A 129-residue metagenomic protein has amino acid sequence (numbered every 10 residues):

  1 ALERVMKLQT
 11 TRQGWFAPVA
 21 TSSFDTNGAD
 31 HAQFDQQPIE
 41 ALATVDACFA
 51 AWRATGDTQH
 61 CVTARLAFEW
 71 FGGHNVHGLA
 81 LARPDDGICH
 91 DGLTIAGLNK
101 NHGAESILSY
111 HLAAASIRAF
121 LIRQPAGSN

Functional and structural regions predicted by a protein language model:
A1-N129: Glycan-recognition and catalytic cores of secretory/periplasmic carbohydrate-active enzymes
